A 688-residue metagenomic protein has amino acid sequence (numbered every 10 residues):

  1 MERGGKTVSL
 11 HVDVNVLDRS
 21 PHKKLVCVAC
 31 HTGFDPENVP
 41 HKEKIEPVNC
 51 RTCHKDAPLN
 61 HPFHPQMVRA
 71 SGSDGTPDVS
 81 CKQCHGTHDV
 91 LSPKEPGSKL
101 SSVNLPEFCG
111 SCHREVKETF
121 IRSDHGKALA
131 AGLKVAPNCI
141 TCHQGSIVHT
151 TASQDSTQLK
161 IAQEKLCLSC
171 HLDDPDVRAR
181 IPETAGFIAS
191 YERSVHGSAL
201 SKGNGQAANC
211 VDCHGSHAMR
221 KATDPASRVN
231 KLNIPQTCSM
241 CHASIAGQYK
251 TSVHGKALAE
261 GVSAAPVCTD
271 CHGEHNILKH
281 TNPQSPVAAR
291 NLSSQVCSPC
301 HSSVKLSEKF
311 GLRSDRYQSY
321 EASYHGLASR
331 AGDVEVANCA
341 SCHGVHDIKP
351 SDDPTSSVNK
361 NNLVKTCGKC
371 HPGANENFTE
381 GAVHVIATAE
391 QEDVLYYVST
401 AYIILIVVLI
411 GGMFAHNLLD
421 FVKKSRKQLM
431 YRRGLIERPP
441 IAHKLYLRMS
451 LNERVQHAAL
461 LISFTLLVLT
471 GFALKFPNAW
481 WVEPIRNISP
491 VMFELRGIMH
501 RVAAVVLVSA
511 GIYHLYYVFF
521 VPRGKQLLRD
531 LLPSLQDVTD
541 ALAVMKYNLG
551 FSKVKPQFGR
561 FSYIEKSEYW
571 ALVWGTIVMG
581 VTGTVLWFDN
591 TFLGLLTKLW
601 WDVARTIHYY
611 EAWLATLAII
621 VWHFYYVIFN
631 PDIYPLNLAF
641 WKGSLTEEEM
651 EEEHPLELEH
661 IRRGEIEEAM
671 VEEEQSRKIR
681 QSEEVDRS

Functional and structural regions predicted by a protein language model:
M1-L451, W481, I488-E494, H514-K525: Short sequence/structural segments immediately N-terminal
V364-K369, E376-S688: Membrane-embedded alpha-helical bundles that constitute the cytochrome b-like, heme-associated redox core of multi-pass
